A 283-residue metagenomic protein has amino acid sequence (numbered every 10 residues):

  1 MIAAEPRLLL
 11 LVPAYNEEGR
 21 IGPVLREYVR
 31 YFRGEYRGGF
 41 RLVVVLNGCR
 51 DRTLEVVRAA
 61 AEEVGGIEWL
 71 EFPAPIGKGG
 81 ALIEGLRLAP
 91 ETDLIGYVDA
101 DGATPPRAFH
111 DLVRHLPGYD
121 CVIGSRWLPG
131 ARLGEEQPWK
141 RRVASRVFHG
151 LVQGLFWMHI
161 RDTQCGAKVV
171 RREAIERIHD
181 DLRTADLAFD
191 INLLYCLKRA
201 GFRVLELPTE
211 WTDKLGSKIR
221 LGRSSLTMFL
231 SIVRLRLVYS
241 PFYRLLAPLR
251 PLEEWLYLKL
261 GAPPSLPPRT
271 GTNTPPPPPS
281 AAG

Functional and structural regions predicted by a protein language model:
M1-P6, W157, D181-G283: Hydrophobic helical membrane-anchoring modules
P6-V12, I21, Y28, F40-V45: Hydrophobic targeting segments
E17-R33: Short, well-formed alpha-helical segments that are part of the catalytic scaffolds of diverse glycosyltransferases
G19-P23, D51-A60: Acidic helix N-cap motif at the loop->helix transition within catalytic regions of sugar-transfer enzymes
Y36-C49, L70: Short beta-strand/loop segment that forms part of the nucleotide-sugar
L46-E55, G102: A conserved acidic beta->alpha catalytic loop
F72-A89, L94, P106-L187, K214-R223 (+1 more regions): Acceptor/aglycone-binding surface of glycosyltransferases and processive sugar-polymer synthases
